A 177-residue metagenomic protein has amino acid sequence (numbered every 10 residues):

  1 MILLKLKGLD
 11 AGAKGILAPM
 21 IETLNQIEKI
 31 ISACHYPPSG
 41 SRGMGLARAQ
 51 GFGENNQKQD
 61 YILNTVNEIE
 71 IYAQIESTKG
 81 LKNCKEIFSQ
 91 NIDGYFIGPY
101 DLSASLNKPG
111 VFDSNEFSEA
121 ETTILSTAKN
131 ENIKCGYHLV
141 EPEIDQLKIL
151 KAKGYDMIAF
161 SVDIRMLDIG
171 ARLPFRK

Functional and structural regions predicted by a protein language model:
M1-K7, T78-F88, E141-I149: Short, acidic/polar
M1-L4, S32-G40, M44, Q59-N67 (+1 more regions): Alpha-helix-loop-beta-strand connector modules within alpha/beta enzyme cores
I2-L4, I16-A18, I71-I75, Y95-I97 (+2 more regions): Hydrophobic faces of well-ordered beta-strands that scaffold small-molecule active sites in alpha/beta enzyme cores
A13-Q90, P99-D101: Conserved anion-binding
L24-G40, P109, R165-K177: C-terminal helical cap(s) of enzyme catalytic domains, especially alpha/beta-barrels
I97-N115: Glycine-rich, proline-tolerant flexible connector loops at the mouths of alpha/beta enzymes
Q146-V162: Short, electropositive alpha-helical surface patch
